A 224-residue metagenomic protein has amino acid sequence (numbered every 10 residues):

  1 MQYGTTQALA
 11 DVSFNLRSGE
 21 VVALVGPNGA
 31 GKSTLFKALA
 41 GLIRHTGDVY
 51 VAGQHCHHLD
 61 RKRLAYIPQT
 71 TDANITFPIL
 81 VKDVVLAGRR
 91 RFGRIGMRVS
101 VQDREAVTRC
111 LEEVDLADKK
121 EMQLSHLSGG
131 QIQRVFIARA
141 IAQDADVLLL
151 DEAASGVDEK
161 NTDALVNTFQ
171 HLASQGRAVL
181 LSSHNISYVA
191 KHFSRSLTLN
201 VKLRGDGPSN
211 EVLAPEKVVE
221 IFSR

Functional and structural regions predicted by a protein language model:
V25-P27: The feature captures the beta-strand-to-loop junction immediately N-terminal to the Walker
G47-D60: Conserved ABC transporter NBD signature motif
S100-K119: Conserved ABC ATPase "signature" region
Q123-L127, Q131: Conserved ABC ATPase signature
L148-D151: Catalytic Walker B motif of ABC-type/P-loop ATPase nucleotide-binding domains
S183-H184: H-loop/switch region of ABC-family ATPase nucleotide-binding domains
S196-P208: H-loop (His-switch) and adjacent beta-strand-loop-beta switch element of ABC-type ATPase nucleotide-binding domains
